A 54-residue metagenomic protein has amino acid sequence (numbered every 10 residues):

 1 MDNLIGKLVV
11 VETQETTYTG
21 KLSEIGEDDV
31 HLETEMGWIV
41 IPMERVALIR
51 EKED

Functional and structural regions predicted by a protein language model:
M1-D54: Conserved RNA-binding domains used in RNP assembly and mRNA/RNA metabolism
